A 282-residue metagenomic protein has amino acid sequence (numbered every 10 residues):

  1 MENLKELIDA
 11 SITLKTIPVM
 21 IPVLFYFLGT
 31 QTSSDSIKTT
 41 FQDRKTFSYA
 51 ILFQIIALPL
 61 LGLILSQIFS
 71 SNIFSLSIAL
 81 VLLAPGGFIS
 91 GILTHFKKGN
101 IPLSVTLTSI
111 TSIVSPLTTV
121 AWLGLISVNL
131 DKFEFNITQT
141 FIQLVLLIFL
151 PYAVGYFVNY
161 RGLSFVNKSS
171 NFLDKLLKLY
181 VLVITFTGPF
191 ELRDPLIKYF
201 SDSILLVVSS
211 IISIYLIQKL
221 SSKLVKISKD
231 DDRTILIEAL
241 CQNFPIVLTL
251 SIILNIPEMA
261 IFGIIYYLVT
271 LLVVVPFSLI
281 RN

Functional and structural regions predicted by a protein language model:
M1-N282: Alpha-helical transmembrane segments of multi-pass small-molecule/ion transporters
